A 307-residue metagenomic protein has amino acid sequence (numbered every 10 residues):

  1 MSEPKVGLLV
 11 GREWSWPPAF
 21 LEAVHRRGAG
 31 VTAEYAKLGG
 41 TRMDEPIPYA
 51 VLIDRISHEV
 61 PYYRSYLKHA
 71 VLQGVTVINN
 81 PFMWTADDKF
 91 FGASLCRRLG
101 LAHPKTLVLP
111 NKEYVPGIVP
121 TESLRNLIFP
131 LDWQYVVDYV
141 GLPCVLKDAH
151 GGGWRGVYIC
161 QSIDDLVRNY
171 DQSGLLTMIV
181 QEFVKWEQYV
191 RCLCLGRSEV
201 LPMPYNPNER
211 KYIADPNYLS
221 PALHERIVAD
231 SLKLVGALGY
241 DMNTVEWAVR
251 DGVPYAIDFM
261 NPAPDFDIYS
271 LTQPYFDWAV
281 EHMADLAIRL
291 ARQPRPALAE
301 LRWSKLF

Functional and structural regions predicted by a protein language model:
M1-V10, V71-G74, F82-Y189, G196 (+2 more regions): Active-site nucleotide/adenylate-binding loops and adjacent lid/helix of ATP-dependent enzymes
G11-E122: Conserved N-proximal alpha/beta basic substrate-recognition cap immediately N-terminal to, or forming the N-lobe
E13-W14, H58-E59, G151-G152, K185-W186 (+2 more regions): Short, solvent-exposed loop/turn segments at secondary-structure junctions
Y49-I53, C192-C194, V253-I268: A short beta-strand motif that forms the metal-chelation/ATP-contact edge of phosphoryl-transfer active sites
C144, L201, N243, Y255-D258: Protein kinase-like catalytic core scaffold
C192-L219: Glycine-rich, positively charged active-site loop/lid region within alpha/beta enzyme cores that binds and organizes
R210-P216, F266-Q273: A short, polar/charged loop-to-alpha-helix boundary motif
R210-P254, W278-R295, W303-F307: A long amphipathic alpha-helix within ATP-dependent nucleotide-binding catalytic cores
